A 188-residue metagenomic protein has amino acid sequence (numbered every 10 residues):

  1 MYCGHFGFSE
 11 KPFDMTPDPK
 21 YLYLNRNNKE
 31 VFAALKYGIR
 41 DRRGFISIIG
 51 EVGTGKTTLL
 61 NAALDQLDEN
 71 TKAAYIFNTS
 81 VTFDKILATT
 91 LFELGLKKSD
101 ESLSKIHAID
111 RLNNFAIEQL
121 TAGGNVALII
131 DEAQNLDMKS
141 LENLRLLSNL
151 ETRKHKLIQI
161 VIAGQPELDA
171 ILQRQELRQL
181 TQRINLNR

Functional and structural regions predicted by a protein language model:
M1-R42: A short, basic N-terminal segment
F8-F13, K72, T82-D100: Conserved NTP-binding/hydrolysis module of P-loop NTPases
D41-A62, T79: Walker A/P-loop nucleotide-binding motif
I49, A127-D131, I158-Q165: Structural recognition of the conserved hydrophobic beta-strand(s) that form the central parallel beta-sheet of P-loop
T54, E132-M138, L146, E167-L168: Residues immediately C-terminal
E69-K72, Q175-R188: A short helix-turn-beta junction within AAA+ P-loop NTPase domains corresponding to the substrate/partner-engaging
T82-K85, K97-N143, T152-H155: Mid-core helix/loop region of P-loop NTP-binding domains shared across ATPases and GTPases
